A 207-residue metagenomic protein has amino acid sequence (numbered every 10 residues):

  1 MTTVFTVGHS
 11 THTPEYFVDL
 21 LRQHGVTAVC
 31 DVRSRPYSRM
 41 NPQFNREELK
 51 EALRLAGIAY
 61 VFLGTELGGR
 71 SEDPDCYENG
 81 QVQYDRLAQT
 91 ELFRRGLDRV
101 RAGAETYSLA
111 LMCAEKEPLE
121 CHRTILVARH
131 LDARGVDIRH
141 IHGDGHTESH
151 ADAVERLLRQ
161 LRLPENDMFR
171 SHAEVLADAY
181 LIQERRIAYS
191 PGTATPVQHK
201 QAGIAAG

Functional and structural regions predicted by a protein language model:
M1-G207: Residues lining hydrophobic/aromatic ligand-binding pockets adjacent to catalytic sites
